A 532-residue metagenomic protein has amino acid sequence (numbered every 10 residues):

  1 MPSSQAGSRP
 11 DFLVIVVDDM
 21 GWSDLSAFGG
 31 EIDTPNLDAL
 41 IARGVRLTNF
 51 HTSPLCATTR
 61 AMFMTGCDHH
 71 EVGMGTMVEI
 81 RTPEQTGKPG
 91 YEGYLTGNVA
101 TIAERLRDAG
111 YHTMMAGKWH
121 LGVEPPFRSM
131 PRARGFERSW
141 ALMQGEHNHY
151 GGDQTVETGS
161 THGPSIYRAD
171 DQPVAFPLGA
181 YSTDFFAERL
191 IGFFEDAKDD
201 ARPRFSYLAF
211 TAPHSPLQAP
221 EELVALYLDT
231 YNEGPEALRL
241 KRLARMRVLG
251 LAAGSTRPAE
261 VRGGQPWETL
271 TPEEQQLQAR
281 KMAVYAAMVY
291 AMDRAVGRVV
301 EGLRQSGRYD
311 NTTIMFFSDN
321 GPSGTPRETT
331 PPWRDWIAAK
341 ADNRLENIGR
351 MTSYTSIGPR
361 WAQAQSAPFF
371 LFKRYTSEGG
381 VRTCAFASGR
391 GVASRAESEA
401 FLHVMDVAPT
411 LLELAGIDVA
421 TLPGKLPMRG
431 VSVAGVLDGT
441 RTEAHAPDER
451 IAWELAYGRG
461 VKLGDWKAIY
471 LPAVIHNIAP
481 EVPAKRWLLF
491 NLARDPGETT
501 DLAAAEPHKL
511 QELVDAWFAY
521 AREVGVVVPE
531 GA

Functional and structural regions predicted by a protein language model:
M1-P483, W487, P496-R522, V526-A532: Formylglycine-dependent sulfatase
